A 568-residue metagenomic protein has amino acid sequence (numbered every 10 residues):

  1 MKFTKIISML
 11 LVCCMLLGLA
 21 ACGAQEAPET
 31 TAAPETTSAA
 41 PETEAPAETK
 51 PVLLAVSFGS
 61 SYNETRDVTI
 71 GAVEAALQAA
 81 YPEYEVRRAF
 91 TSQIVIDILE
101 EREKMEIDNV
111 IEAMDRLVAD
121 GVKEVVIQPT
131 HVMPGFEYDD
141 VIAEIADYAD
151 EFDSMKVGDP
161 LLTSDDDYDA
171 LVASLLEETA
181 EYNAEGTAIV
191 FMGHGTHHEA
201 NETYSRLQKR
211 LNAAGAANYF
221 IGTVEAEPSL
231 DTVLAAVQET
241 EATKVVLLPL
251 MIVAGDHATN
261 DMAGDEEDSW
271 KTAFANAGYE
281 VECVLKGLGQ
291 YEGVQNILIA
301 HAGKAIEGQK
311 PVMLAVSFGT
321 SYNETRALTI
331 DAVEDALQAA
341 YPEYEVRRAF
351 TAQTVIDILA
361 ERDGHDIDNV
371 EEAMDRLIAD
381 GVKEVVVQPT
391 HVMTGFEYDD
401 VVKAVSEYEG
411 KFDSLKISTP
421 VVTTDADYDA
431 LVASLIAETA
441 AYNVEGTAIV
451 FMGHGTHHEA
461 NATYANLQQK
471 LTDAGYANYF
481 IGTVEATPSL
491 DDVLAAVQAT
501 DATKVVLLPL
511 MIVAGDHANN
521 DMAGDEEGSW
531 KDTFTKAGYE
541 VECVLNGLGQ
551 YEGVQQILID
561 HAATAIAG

Functional and structural regions predicted by a protein language model:
M1-L10: Bacterial N-terminal signal peptides that target proteins for export
L11-L16: Hydrophobic helical h-region of N-terminal Sec-dependent signal peptides in bacterial secretory/periplasmic proteins
G18-A21: C-terminal motif of bacterial Sec signal peptides marking the signal peptidase cleavage site
G23-Q25: Bacterial signal peptide processing site
A27-P28, S38-G568: Active-site-proximal alpha-helix that buttresses catalytic centers in soluble enzyme cores
